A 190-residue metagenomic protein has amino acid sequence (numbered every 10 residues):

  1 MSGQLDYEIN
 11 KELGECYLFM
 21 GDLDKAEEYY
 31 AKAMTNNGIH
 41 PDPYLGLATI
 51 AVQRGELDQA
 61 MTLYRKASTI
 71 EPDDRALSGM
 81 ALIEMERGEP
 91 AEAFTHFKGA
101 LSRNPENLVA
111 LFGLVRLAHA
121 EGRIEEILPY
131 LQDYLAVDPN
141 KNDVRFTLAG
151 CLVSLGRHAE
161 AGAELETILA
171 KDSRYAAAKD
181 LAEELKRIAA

Functional and structural regions predicted by a protein language model:
M1-I9: TPR-adjacent "capping" and linker segments in tetratricopeptide-repeat scaffold/adaptor proteins
G3-Q4, S154, H158-A190: Terminal, low-structured helical/coil segments at or just beyond the last alpha-helical repeat
Q4, G38, E71-P72, P105 (+2 more regions): Short coil turns that delineate tetratricopeptide repeat
E8, D42, R75-A76, E92 (+3 more regions): Start-of-helix register in tetratricopeptide repeats
K11, L18, L45-A48, V52 (+3 more regions): Position-specific recognition of the canonical hydrophobic site in helix A of tetratricopeptide repeat
E12, G46, G79-M80, G113 (+2 more regions): Canonical tetratricopeptide repeat
M20-K32, R54-K66, E86-G99, A120-D133 (+2 more regions): Structural signature of tandem alpha-helical TPR/SEL1-like repeats, specifically the intra-repeat loop/turn
